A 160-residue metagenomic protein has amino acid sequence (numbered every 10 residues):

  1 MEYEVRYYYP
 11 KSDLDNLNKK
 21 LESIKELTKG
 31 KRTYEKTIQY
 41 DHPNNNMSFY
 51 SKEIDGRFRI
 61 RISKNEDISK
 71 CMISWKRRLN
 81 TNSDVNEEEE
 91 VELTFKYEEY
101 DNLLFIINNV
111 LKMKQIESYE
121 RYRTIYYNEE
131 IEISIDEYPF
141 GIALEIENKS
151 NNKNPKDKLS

Functional and structural regions predicted by a protein language model:
M1-I131: N-terminal strand-loop-strand beta-hairpin
Y8, K149-N151: Short amphipathic alpha-helical "recognition" segments used for binding
G30-K31, I142, N151: Glycine-rich loops and low-complexity Gly/Arg-rich segments that provide flexible linkers or classic glycine-based
R61-N65, Y138, K149: Short beta-strand micro-motifs enriched in acidic
K76-R78, P139-A143: Residues forming anionic-ligand binding surfaces in small-molecule and nucleic-acid pockets of primarily soluble enzymes
E132-E137: Strongly charged, low-complexity linkers/loops
N151-S160: Mixed-charge, glycine-accented linear interaction segment located at domain edges/termini
